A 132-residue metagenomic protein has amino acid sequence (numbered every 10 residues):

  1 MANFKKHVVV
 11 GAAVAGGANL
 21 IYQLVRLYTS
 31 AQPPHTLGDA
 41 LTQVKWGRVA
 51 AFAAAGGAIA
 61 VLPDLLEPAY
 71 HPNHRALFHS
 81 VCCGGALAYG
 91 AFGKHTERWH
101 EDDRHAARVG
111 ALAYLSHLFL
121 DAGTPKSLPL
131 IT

Functional and structural regions predicted by a protein language model:
M1-T132: N-terminal membrane-targeting hydrophobic helices
